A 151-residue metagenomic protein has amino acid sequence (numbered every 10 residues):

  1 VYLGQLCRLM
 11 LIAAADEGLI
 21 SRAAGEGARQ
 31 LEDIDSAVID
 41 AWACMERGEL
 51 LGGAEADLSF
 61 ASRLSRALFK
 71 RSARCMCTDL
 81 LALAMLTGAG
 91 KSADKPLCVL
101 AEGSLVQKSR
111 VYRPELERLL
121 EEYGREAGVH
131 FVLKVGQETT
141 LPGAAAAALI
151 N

Functional and structural regions predicted by a protein language model:
V1-N151: ATP-binding/phosphotransfer module of carbohydrate and carboxylate kinases, centering on a glycine-rich
